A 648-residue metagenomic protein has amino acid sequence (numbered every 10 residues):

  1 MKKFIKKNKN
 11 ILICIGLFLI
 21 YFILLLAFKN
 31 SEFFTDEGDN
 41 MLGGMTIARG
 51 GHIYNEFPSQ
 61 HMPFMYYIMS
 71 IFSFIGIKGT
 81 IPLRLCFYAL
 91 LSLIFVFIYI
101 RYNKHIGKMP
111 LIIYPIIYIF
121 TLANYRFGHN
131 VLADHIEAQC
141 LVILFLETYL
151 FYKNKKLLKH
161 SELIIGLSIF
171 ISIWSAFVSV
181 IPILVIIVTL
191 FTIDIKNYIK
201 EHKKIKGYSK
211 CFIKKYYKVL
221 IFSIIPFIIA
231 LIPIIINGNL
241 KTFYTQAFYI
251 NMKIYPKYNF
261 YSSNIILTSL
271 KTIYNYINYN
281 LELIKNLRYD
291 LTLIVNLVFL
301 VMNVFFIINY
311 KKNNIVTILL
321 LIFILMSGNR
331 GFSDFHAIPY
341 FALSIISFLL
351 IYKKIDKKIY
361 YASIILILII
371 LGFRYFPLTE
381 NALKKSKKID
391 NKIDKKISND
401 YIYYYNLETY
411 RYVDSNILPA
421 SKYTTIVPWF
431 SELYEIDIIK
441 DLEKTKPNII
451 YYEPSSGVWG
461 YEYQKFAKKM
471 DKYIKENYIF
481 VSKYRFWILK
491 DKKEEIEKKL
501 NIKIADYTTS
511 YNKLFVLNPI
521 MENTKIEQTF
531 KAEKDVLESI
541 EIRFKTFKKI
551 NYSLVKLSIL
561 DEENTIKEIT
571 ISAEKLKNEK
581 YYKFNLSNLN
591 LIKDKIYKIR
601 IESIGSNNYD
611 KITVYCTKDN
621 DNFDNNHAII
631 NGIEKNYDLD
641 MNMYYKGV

Functional and structural regions predicted by a protein language model:
P63, Y67, I75-L93, N286-I294: Loop-to-helix entry region of an early transmembrane alpha helix in multi-pass inner-membrane enzymes
L85-K108, F120, I143: Transmembrane-helix motifs of polytopic, lipid-linked glycan transferases
L93-V96, F191, Y198, N278-I324 (+1 more regions): Hydrophobic, aromatic-rich transmembrane alpha-helices and their immediate juxtamembrane boundary segments
R126-E137: Short acidic/glycine- and proline-prone juxtamembrane loop motifs at membrane-interface regions of multi-pass membrane
S161-S179, I183-V188, I225, L320-G328: Membrane-interface alpha helices of multi-pass inner-membrane proteins
I181, F323-K358: Hydrophobic/aromatic-rich transmembrane helices and adjacent perimembrane loops
L378-E462, I488, L537, E541-F544: Short periplasmic/luminal acceptor-recognition loop of GT-C membrane glycosyltransferases, typified by
E495-E562, A573-I596, R600-V648: Beta-sheet-rich sandwich/jelly-roll-like modules and their strand-loop junctions
